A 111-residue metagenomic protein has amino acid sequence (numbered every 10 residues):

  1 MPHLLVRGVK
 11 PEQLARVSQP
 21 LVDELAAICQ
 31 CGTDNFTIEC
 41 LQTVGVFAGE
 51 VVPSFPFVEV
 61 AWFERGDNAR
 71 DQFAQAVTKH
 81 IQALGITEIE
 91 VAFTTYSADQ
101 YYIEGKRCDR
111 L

Functional and structural regions predicted by a protein language model:
M1-L111: Interaction-mediating elements
